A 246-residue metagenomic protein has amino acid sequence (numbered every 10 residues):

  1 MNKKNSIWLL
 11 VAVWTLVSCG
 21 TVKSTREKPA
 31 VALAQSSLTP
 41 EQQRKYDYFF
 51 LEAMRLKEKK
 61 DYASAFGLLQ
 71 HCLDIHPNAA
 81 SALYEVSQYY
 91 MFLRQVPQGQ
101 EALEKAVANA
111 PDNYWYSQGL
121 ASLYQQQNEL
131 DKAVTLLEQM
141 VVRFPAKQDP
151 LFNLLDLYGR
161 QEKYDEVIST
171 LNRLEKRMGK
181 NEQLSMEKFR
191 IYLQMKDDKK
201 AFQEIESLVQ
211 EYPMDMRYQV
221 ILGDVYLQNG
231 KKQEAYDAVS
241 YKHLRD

Functional and structural regions predicted by a protein language model:
C19-E85, F92-P97, E101, T135: N-terminal leader/linker segments that initiate helical-solenoid repeat arrays
E58, F92-L93, Q126, R160 (+2 more regions): Register position in tetratricopeptide repeats
Y241-D246: Conserved small/polar residues in nucleotide/adenosyl-binding loops
